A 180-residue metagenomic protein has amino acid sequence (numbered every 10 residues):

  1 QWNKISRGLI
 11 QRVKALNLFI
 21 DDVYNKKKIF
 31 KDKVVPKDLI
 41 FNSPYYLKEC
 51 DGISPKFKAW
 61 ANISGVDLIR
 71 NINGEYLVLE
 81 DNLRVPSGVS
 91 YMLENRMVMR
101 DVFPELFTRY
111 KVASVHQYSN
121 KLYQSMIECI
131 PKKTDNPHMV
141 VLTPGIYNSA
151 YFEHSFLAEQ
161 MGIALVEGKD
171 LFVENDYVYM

Functional and structural regions predicted by a protein language model:
Q1-M180: Domain-scale recognition of functional cores that engage charged ligands
